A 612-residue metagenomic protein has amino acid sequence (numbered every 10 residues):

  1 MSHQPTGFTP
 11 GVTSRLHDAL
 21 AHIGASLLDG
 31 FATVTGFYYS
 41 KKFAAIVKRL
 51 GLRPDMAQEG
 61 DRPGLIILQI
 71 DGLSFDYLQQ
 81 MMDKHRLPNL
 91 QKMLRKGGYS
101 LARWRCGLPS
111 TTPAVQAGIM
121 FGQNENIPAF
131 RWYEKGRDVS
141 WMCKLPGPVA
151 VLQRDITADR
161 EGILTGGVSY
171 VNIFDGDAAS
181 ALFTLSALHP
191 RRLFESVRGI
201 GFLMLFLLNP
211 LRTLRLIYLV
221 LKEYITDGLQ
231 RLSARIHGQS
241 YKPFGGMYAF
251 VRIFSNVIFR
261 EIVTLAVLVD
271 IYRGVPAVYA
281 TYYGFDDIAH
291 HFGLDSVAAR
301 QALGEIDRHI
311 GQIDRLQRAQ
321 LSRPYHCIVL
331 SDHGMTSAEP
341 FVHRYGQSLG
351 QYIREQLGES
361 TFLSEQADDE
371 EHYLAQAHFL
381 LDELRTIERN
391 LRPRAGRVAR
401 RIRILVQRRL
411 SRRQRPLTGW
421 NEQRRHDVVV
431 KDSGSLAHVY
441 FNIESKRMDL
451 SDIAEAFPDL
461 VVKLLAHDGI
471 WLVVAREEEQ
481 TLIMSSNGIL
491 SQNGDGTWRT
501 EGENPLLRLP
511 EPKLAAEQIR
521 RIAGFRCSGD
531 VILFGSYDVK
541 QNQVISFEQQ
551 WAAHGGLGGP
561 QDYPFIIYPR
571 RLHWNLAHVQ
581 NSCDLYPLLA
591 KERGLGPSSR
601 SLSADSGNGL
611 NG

Functional and structural regions predicted by a protein language model:
S2-G30, Y39, G118-G293, R389-S411 (+10 more regions): His/Asp/Glu-rich, glycine-adjacent segments that coordinate divalent cations and/or stabilize oxyanion chemistry on
G24, G30-G98, R344: Active-site-proximal N-terminal segment of extracellular/periplasmic enzymes that hydrolyze or transfer
G60-Q79, M93, I119, A277-Y283 (+7 more regions): Beta-strand elements within well-structured catalytic alpha/beta cores of enzymes that handle phosphate/sulfate esters
Q80-Q116, G122-N126: Short, structured active-site-proximal loop/turn typified by the sulfatase FGly-forming signature C/S-X-P-X-R
N256-I258, I262, D270, V278 (+4 more regions): A long, amphipathic alpha-helix that forms part of the scaffold/cap immediately adjacent to metal-dependent active
D307-G346, L482-M484, G488-L490, W498-R499: Metal-dependent active-site segment of extracytoplasmic phospho-/sulfohydrolases and closely related
H333-S435, G488-D495, T500-L507, S528-G529 (+1 more regions): Histidine-centered active-site microenvironments of extracellular/periplasmic hydrolases and transferases
L509-L588: Low-complexity, glycine/alanine/valine/leucine- and proline-rich hydrophobic stretches
